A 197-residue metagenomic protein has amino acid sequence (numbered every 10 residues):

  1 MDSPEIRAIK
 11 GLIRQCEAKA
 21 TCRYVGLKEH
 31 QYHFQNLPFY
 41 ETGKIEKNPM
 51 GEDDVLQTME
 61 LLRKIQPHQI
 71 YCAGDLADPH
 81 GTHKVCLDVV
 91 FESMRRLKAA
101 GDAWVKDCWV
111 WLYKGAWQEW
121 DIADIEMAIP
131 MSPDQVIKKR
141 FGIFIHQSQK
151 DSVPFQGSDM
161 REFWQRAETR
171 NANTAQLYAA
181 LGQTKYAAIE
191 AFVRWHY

Functional and structural regions predicted by a protein language model:
M1-A103, L112, F141-Q147, D159-R166 (+2 more regions): Active-site beta-strand->loop->alpha-helix modules in alpha/beta enzyme cores, enriched in Gly/His/Asp(Glu)
L76-D78, W117-W120: Short, catalytically relevant binding-site loops at active-site mouths
W109, A116-W117: Binuclear metal-ion centers of metallo-dependent hydrolases, dominated by the metallo-beta-lactamase
V110-W111, I129: A broad, low-specificity signal marking well-ordered, structured residues that form hydrophobic/aromatic
Q118-A175: A conserved mid-domain beta-alpha-beta active-site/ligand-binding segment of alpha/beta enzyme cores
